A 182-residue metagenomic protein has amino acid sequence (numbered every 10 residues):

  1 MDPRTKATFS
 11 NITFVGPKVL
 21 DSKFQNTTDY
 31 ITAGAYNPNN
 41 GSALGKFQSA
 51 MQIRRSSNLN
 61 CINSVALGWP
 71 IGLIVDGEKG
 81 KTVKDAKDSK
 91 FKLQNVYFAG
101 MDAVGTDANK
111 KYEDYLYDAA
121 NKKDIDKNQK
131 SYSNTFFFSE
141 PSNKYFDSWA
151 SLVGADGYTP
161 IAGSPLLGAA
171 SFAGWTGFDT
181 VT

Functional and structural regions predicted by a protein language model:
M1-T182: Extracellular beta-rich repeat passengers
